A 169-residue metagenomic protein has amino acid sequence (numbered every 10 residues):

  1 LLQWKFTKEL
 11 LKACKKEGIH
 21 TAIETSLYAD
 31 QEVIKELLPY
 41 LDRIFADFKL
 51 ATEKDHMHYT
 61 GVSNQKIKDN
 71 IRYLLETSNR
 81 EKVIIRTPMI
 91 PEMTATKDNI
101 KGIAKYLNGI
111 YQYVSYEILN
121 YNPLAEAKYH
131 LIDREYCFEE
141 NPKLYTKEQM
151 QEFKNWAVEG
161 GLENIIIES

Functional and structural regions predicted by a protein language model:
L1-L124, H130-L131: Conserved AdoMet/S-adenosylmethionine-binding subsite of the radical SAM
D42-R43, E135, L144: Short alpha-helix boundary/capping motifs
M57, F138-Q151: A short acidic, glycine-rich active-site loop that binds or catalyzes chemistry on phosphate/adenosine moieties
N79, N141, T146, G161-L162: Serine/threonine-rich low-complexity intrinsically disordered regions
L131-E139: Short glycine/proline- and charge-enriched loop/turn segments that cap or connect secondary-structure elements
K147-S169: A cross-taxonomic marker for long C-terminal extensions/tails that follow the last structured domain
